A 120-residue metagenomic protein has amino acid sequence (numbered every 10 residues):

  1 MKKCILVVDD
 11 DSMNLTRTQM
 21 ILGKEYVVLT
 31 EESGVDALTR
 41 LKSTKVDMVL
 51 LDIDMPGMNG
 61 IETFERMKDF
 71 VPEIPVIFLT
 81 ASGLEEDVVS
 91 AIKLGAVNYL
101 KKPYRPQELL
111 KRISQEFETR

Functional and structural regions predicted by a protein language model:
Y26-E32, R40: Short hydrophobic/Thr-rich beta-strand motif most characteristic of the beta2 strand and flanking loop of CheY-like
E32-D36, N59-E62: Acidic catalytic/metal-coordinating carboxylates
T39, I61-P72: Short amphipathic alpha-helix used as the core "switch/output" element in two-component signaling
T44-L50: Active-site beta3 strand of CheY-like receiver
M55: Receiver (REC) domain active-site loop signature in two-component systems and cognate sites in sensor histidine kinases
E62, G83-N98: Alpha4 helix (beta4-alpha4-beta5 surface) of REC/receiver domains from two-component response regulators
Y104-S114: C-terminal output helix
